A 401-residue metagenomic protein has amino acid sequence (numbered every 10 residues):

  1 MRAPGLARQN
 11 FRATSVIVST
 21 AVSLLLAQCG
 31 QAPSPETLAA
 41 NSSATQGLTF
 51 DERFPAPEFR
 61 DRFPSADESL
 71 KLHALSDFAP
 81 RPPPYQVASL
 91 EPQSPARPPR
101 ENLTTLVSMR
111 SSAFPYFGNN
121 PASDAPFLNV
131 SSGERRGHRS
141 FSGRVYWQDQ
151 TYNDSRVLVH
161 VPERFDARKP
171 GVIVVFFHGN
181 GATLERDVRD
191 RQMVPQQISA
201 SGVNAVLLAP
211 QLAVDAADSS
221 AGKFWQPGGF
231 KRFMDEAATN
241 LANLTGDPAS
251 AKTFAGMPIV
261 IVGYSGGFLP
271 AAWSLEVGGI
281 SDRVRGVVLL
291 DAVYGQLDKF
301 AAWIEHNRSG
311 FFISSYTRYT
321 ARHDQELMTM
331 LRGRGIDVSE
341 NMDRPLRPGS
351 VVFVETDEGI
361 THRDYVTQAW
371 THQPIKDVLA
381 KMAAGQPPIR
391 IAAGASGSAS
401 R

Functional and structural regions predicted by a protein language model:
A27-Q28: C-terminal motif of bacterial Sec signal peptides marking the signal peptidase cleavage site
L38-A39, G47-V172, A205, S339-N341 (+1 more regions): A domain-start/cap signature at the N-terminus of enzymes
I173, G179-L241: Active-site machinery of serine-nucleophile hydrolases
F233-A255: Conserved acidic catalytic loop of the alpha/beta-hydrolase fold
K252-S265: Alpha/beta-hydrolase fold nucleophile elbow
F268-G278: Short glycine-enriched nucleophile-adjacent loop and the immediately C-terminal alpha-helix near the catalytic center
S281-A292: A conserved short beta-strand
S314-M328, R332-R401: C-terminal catalytic histidine-bearing segment of alpha/beta-hydrolase fold enzymes
